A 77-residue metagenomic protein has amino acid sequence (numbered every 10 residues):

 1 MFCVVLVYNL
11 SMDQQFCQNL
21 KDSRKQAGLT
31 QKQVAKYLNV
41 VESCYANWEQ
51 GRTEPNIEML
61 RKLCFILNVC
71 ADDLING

Functional and structural regions predicted by a protein language model:
M1-Q15: A detector for short, charged/polar N-terminal pre-domain segments
Q14, K25-Q26, V40, E54: Short amphipathic helical patch at the helix-1/turn junction of helix-turn-helix
Q18-Y37: Short basic helix-loop element that most often maps to the first helix and adjoining turn of HTH DNA-binding modules
N19, T30, N56-M59, C70: Residues that mark the N-terminal boundary/hinge immediately upstream of a DNA-recognition element
L20, V34-A35, Y45-W48, L74: Conserved hydrophobic/aromatic packing and binding residues within compact polymer-binding modules
N39, E58-D73: DNA major-groove recognition helix of helix-turn-helix/homeodomain DNA-binding modules
N39-P55, G77: Recognition helix of helix-turn-helix/homeodomain-like DNA-binding domains that insert into the DNA major groove
